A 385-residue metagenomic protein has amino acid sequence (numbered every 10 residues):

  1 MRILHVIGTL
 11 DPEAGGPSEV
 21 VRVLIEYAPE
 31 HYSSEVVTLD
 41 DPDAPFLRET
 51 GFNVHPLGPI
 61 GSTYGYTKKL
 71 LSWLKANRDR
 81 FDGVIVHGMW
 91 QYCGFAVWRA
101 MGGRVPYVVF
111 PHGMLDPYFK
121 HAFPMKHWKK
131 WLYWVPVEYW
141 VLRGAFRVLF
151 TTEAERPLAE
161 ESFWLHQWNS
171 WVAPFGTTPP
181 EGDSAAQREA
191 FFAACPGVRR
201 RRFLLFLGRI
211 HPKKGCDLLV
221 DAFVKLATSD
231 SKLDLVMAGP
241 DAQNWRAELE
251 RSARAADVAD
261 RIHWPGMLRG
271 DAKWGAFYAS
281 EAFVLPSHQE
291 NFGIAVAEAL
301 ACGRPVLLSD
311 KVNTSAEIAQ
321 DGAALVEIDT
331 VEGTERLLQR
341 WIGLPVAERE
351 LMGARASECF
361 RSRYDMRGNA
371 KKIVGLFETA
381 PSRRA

Functional and structural regions predicted by a protein language model:
L4, T177, G197-K214, V220-F223 (+1 more regions): Conserved donor-binding/catalytic core segment of Leloir-type glycosyltransferases
V37-D43, T177, L207, D234-E248 (+1 more regions): Glycosyltransferase donor-sugar binding loop
M89, H288: Aromatic "clamp/platform" in nucleotide-sugar-dependent glycosyltransferases that forms part of the donor/acceptor
L115, K130-V148: Membrane-proximal helix-turn-helix segments that form the acceptor-binding/catalytic region of lipid-linked
R156-T178: Helix-loop-beta element that forms the nucleotide-linked donor phosphate-binding surface in glycosyltransferases
A247-L268: Nucleotide-activated donor-binding/catalytic signature segment of Leloir-type glycosyltransferases, i.e., the conserved
P305-S309: Short hydrophobic beta-strand element within catalytic cores of glycosyltransferases and related nucleotide-activated
A324-E332, R340-V346: Conserved acidic donor-binding segment of nucleotide-sugar-dependent glycosyltransferases
